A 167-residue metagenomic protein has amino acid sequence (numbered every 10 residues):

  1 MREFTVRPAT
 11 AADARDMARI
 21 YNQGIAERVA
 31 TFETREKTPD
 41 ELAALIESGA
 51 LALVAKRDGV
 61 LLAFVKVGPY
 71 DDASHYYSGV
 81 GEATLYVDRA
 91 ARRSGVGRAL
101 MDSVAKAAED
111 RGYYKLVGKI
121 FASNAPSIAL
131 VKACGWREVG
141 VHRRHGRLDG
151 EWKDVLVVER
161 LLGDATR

Functional and structural regions predicted by a protein language model:
T5-M17: A short beta-loop-alpha structural element at the N-terminal edge of CoA-dependent acyl/N-acetyltransferase catalytic
A14, A18-A44: Conserved GNAT-fold acetyl-CoA-binding loop/helix
R35-A90, M101, L161-G163: Acetyl-CoA-dependent GNAT
K66-D72, V117-I120, K132, R137-D154 (+1 more regions): Conserved catalytic-core motifs of GNAT/GCN5-like acyltransferases
A83, L116-G118, V158: A structural signal for short, well-ordered beta-strand segments
R92, G118-I128: Conserved beta-strand-loop-alpha-helix junction that forms the acyl-donor binding cleft
R93-K106, A129-A133: Conserved acetyl-CoA-binding loop-helix of GNAT-fold acetyltransferases
A108-I120: Conserved GNAT acetyl-CoA-binding A-motif
